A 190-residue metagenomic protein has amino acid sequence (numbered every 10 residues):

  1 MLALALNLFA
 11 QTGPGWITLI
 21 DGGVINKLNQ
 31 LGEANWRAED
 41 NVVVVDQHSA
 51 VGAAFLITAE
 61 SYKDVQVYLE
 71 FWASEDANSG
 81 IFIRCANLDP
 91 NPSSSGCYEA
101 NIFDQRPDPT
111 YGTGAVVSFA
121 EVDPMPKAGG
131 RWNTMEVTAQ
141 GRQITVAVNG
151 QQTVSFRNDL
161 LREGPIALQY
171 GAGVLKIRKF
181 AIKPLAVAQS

Functional and structural regions predicted by a protein language model:
M1-N7: Bacterial N-terminal signal peptides
Q11-S190: Carbohydrate-interacting regions of secretory-pathway proteins
